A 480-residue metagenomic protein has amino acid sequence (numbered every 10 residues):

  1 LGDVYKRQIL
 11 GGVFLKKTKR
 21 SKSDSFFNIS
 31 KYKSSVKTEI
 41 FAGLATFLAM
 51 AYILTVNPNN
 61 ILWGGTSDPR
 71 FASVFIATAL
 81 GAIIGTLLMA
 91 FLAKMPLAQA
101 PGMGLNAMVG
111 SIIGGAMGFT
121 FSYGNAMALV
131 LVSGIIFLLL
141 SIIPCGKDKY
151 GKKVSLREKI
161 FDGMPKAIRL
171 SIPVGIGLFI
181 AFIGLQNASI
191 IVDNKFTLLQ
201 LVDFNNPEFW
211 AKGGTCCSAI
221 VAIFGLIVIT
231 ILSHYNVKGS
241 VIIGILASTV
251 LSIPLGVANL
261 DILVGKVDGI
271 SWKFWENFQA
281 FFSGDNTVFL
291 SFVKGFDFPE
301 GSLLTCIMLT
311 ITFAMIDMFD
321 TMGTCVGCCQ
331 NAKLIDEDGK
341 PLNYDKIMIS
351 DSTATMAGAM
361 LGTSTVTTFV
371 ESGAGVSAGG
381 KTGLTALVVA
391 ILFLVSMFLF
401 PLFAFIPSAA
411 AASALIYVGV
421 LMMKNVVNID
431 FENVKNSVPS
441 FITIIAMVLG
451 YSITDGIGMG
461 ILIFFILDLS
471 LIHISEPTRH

Functional and structural regions predicted by a protein language model:
L1-Y5, H473-H480: Short, small-residue-biased leader/transition segments that mark boundaries at the very start of proteins
K16-V74, I245, T249-Y344: Helix-loop-helix hairpins and the membrane-proximal interhelical loops of multi-pass alpha-helical transport proteins
K22-I53, N57, G81-A82, G102-S111 (+3 more regions): Helix-loop-helix junctions within the multi-pass membrane cores of secondary transporters/permeases
L62-R70, I112-G124, G146-R169, L178-T230 (+1 more regions): Inter-helical loop and helix-membrane interface segments of multi-pass membrane transporters/permeases
D68-L80, Y123-V132, E208-I220, A404-A414 (+1 more regions): Structural signature of hydrophobic alpha-helical transmembrane segments
I83-F91, I112, L138, I227-I231 (+5 more regions): Alpha-helical transmembrane segments of multipass membrane proteins
M103-L105, V130-I135, I172, A219-I227 (+5 more regions): Hydrophobic mid-bilayer segments of alpha-helices in multi-pass membrane transport proteins, especially secondary
G213-G214, I227-F282, A314-M318, A446-M459 (+2 more regions): Flexible hinge motifs at transmembrane-helix junctions and intramembrane kinks/re-entrant loops in multi-pass membrane
